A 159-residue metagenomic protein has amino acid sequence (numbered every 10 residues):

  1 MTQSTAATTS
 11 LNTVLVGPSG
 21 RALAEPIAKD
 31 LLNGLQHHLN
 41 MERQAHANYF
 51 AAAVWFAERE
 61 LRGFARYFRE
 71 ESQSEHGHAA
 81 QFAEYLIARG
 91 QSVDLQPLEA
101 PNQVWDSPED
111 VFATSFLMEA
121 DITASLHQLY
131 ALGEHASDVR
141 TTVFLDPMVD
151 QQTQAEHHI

Functional and structural regions predicted by a protein language model:
M1-I159: Iron-associated oxidoreductase/ferritin-like identity signal
